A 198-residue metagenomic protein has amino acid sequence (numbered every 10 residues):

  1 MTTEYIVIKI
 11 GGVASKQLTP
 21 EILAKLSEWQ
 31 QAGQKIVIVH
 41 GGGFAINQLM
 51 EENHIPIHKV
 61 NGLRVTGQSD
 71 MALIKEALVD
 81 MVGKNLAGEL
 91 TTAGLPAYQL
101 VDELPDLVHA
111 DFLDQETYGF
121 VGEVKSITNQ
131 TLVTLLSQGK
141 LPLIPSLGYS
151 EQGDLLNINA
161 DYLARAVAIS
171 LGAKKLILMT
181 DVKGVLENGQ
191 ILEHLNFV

Functional and structural regions predicted by a protein language model:
M1-V198: Nucleotide/pyrophosphate-binding catalytic subdomain
